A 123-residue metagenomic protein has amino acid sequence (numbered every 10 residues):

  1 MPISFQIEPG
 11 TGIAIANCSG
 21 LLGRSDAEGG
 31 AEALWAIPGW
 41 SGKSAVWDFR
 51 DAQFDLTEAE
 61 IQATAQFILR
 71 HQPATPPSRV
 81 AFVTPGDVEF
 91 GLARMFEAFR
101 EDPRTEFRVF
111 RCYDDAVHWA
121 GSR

Functional and structural regions predicted by a protein language model:
M1-R123: Amphipathic, Lys/Arg-enriched alpha-helical "gate/interface" segment within cytosolic domains that mediates
